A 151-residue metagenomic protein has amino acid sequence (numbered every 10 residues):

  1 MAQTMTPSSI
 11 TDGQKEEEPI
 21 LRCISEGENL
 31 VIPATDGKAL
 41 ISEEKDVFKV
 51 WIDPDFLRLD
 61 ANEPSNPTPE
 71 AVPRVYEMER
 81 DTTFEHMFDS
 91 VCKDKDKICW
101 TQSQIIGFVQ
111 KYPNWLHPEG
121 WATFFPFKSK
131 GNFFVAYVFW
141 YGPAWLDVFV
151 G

Functional and structural regions predicted by a protein language model:
M1-I98, Q102-G151: A binding-site-centric feature that preferentially detects glycan-recognition modules on secreted/surface proteins
